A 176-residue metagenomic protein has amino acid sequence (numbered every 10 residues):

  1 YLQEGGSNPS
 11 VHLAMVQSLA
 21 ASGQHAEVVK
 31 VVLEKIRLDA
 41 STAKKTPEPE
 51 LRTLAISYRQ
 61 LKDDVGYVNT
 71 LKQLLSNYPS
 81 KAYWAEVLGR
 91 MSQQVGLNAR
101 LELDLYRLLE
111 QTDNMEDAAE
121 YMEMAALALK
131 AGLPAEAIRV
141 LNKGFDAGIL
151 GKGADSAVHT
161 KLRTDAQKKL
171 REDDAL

Functional and structural regions predicted by a protein language model:
Y1-Q3, H25-D39, D64-S76, A99-T112 (+2 more regions): Alpha-helical repeat scaffolds
E4-A14, T42-T53, D64-Y67, Y78-L88 (+4 more regions): Generic helix N-cap/helix-start motif at coil->alpha-helix transitions
L19, Y58, M91-S92, A128: Residue at a conserved register position within TPR or TPR-like alpha-solenoid repeats
S22, L61-V65, Q94-V95, A131: Structural motif corresponding to the intra-repeat A-B loop/turn of tetratricopeptide repeats
V31-V32, P49-R59: Hydrophobic transmembrane helix bundles of membrane-integrated enzymes that assemble and modify cell-envelope
V95-G96, E120-V140: A conserved active-site cap/scaffold subdomain adjacent to cofactor or substrate pockets
A154-L176: Flexible internal linker/loop segments at domain or repeat junctions
